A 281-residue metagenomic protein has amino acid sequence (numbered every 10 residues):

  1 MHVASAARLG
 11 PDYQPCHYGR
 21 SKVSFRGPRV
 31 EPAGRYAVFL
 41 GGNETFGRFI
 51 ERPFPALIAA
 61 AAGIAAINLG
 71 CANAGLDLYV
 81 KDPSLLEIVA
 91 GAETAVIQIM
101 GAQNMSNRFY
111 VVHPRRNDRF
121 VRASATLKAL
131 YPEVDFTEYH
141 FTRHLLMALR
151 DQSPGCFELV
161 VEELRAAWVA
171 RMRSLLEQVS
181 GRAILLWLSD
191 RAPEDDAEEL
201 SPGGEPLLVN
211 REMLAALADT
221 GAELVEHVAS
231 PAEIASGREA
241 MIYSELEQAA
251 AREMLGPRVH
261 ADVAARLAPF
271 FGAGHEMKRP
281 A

Functional and structural regions predicted by a protein language model:
M1-A4: Polybasic, low-complexity association/targeting segments
L9-A90: Serine-esterase "nucleophile elbow" of acetyl-processing enzymes
E87-A281: Alpha-helical cap/lid subdomain in secreted, periplasmic, or secretory-pathway luminal O-acyl-processing enzymes
